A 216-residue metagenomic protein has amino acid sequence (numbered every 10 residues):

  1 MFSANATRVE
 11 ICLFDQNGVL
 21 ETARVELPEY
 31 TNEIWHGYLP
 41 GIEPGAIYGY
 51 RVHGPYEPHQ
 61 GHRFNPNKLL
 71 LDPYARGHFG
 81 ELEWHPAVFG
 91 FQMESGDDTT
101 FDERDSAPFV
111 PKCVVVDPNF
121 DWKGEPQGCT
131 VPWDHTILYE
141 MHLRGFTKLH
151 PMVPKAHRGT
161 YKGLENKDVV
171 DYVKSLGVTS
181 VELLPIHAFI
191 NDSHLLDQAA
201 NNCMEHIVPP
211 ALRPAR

Functional and structural regions predicted by a protein language model:
M1-R216: N-terminal structural segment of carbohydrate-active enzymes
